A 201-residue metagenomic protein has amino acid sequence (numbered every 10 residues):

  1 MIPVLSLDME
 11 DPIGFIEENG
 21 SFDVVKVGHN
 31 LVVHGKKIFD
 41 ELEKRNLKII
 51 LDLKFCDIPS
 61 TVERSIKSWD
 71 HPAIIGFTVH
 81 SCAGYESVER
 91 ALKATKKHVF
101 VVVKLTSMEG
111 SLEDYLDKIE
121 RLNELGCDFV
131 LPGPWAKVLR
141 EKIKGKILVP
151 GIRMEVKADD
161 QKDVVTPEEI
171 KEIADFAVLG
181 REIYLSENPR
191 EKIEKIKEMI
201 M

Functional and structural regions predicted by a protein language model:
M1-E17, S21: N-terminal glycine-rich anion-binding loop in soluble enzyme alpha/beta folds
P3-L5, L51, V101, V149: Structural beta-sheet core signal
L5, V25, K54, F77 (+4 more regions): Conserved, mostly hydrophobic/aromatic
I16-S21, K36-N46, K67-H71, R90-K96 (+2 more regions): Acidic (Asp/Glu)-rich catalytic clusters
F22-G76: Metabolite-binding pocket within alpha/beta catalytic cores that recognizes anionic/polar moieties
H29-V32, K37, I49, G133-V178 (+1 more regions): A C-terminal functional module that forms or caps the active site or interfaces directly with catalytic machinery
D57-L148, R153-A158: Conserved anion-binding
R90-A91, R181-M201: C-terminal helical cap(s) of enzyme catalytic domains, especially alpha/beta-barrels
